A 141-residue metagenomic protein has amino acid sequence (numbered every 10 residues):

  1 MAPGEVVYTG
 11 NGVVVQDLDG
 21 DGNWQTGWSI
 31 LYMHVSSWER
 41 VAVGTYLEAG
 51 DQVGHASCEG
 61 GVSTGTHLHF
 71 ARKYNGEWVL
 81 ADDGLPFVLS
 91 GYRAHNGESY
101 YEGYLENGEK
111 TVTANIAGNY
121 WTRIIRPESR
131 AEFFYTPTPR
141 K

Functional and structural regions predicted by a protein language model:
M1-P3, L47-E48, Q52: Conserved beta-strand/loop element in small beta-rich adapter and peptidoglycan-binding domains
M1-V43, V62-H67, A71-R72: Zn2+-dependent peptidoglycan hydrolase active-site motif and core
D17, S29, S36-S37, S57 (+5 more regions): Generic serine detector
A42-E48, A71-K141: Acidic, glycine-rich catalytic/binding loops that coordinate metals and/or anionic ligands
Q52, S57-C58: Short, surface-exposed secondary-structure boundary micro-motifs
